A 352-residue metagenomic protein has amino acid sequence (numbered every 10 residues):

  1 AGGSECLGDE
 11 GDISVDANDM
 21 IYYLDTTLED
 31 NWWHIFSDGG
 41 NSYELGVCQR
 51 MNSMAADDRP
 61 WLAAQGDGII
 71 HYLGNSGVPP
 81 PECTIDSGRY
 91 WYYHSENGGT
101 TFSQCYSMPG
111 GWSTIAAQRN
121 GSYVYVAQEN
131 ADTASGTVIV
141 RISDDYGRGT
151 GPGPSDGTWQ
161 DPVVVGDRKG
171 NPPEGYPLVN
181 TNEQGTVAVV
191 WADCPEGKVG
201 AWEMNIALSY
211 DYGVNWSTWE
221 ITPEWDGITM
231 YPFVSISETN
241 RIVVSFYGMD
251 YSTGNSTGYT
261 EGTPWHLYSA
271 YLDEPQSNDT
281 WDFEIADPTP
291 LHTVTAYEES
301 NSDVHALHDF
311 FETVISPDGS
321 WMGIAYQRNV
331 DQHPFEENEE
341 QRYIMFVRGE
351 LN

Functional and structural regions predicted by a protein language model:
A1-N352: Extracellular, repeat-based ectodomains that mediate carbohydrate processing or recognition
